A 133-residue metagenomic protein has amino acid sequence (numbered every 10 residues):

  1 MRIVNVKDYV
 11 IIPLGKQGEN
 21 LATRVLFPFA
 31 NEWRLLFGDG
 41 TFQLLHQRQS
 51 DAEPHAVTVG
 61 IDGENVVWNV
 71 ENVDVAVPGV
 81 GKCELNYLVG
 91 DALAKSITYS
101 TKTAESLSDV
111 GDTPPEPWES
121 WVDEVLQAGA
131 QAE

Functional and structural regions predicted by a protein language model:
M1-G111: N-terminal assembly/attachment segments of tailed bacteriophage virion structural proteins
K95-E133: Non-transmembrane elongated oligomeric "stalk/shaft" segments that connect baseplates/barrels to distal
